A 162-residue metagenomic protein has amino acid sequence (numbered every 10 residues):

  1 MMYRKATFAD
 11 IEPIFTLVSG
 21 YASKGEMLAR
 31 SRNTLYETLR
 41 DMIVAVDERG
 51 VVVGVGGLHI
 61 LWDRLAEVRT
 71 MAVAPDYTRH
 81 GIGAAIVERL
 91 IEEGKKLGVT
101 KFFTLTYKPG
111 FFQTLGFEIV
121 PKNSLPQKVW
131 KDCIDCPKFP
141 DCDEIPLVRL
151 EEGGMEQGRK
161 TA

Functional and structural regions predicted by a protein language model:
M1-M2, K96-F102: Short active-site oxyanion
M2-I14: A short beta-loop-alpha structural element at the N-terminal edge of CoA-dependent acyl/N-acetyltransferase catalytic
K5, T16-A29: Helix-loop element at the rim of GNAT/NAT acetyltransferase active sites that forms part of the acceptor-substrate
A29-M42, V46-E48, G54-L65, R69-V73: A conserved beta-strand-loop-helix scaffold within acyl/acetyltransferase catalytic domains
V73, R79-G94, T104: Conserved acetyl-CoA-binding loop-helix of GNAT-fold acetyltransferases
T100, T106-D132: Conserved active-site alpha-helix within GNAT-family acetyltransferase domains
L125-A162: C-terminal "cap" of GNAT-fold acetyltransferases
